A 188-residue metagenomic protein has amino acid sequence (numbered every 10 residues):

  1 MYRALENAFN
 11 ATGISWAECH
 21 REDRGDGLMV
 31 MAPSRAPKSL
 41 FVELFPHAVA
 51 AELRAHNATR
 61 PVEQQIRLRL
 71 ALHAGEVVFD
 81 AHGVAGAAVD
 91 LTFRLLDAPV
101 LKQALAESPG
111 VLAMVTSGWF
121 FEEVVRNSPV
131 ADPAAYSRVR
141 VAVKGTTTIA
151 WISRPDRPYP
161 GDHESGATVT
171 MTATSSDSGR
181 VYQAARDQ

Functional and structural regions predicted by a protein language model:
M1-L40: Catalytic NTP-binding/metal-coordinating core of nucleotidyl cyclase/transferase enzymes
R24, G110, T146-T148: A generic structural signal for well-ordered coil/turn residues at beta-strand boundaries that shape enzyme active-site
R35-V139: Catalytic beta-strand-to-alpha-helix segment of the class III nucleotidyl cyclase homology domain
H73, V115-S117, R140-A142, S153 (+2 more regions): Residues in well-ordered beta-strands of folded domains
G118-F120, D156, D187: A broadly conserved detector of short glycine/acidic/proline-rich loop/turn motifs that flank catalytic sites and bind
P129-G166: Intrinsically disordered, low-complexity terminal regions enriched in charged/polar residues
G161-Q188: Long, low-complexity intrinsically disordered regions enriched in small/polar and proline/glycine residues
